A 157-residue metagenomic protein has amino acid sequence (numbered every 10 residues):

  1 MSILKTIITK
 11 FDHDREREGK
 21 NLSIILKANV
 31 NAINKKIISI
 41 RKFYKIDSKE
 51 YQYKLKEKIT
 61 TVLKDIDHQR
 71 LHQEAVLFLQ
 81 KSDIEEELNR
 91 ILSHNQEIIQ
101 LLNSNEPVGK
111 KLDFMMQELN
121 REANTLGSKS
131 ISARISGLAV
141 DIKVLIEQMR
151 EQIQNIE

Functional and structural regions predicted by a protein language model:
M1-E157: N-terminal intrinsically disordered, cationic/polar leader segments that include organellar targeting peptides
